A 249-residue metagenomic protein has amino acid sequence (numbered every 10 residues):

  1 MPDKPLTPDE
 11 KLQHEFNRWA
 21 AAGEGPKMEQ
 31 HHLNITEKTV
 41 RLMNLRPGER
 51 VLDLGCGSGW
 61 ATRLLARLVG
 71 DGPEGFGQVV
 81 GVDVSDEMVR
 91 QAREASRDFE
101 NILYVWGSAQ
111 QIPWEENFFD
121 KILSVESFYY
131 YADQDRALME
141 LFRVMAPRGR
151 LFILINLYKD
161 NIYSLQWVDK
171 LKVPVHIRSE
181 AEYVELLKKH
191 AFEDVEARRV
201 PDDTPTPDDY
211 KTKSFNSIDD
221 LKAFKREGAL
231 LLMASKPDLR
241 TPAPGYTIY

Functional and structural regions predicted by a protein language model:
M1-R46, W60-L64, M88, A95 (+4 more regions): Conserved class I S-adenosyl-L-methionine
L52-Q111: Class I SAM-dependent methyltransferase SAM/SAH-binding core
Q110-K121: A short acidic, Gly/Pro-enriched loop at the edge of an enzyme's catalytic core that lines a small-molecule cofactor
K121-D133: A short SAM/SAH-binding and catalytic strip from SAM-dependent methyltransferases
D135-P147: A short glycine-rich, Lys/Arg-flanked "PGG" loop and its adjoining helix->strand segment in the class I
G149-I155: Conserved beta-strand signature within the Rossmann-like core of class I S-adenosyl-L-methionine
N156-P174: Short, glycine-/aromatic-enriched active-site segment of Class I SAM-dependent methyltransferases
V175-A191: Short alpha-helix
